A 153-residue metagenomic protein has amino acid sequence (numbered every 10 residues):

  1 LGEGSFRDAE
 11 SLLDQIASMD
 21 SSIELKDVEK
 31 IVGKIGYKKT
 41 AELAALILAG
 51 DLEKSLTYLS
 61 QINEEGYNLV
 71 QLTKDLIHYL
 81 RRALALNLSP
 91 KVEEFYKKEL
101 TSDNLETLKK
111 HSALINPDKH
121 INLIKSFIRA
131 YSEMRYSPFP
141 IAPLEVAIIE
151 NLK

Functional and structural regions predicted by a protein language model:
L1-K153: Extended, largely alpha-helical regulatory/partner-binding modules appended to the mid-to-C-terminal parts
